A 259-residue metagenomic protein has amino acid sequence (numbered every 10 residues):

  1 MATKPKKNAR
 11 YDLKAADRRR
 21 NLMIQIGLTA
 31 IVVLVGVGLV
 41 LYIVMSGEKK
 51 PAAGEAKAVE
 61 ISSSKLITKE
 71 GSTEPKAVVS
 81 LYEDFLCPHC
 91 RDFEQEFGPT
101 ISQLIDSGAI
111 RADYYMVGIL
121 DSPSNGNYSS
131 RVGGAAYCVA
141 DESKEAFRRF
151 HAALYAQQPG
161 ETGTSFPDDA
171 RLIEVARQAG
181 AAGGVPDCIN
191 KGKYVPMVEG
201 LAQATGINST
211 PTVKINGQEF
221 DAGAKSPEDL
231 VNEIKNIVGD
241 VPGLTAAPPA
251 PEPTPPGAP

Functional and structural regions predicted by a protein language model:
A2-M45, E174-P259: C-terminal cap of thioredoxin/glutaredoxin-like
G38-V59: C-terminal region of N-terminal signal peptides and the immediate post-cleavage residues of exported proteins
E60-A77: A short beta-strand-turn-helix
P75, F85, R91-F166: Structural alpha/beta surface segment adjacent to cysteine/selenocysteine redox centers across thiol/disulfide enzymes
V79-L81: N-terminal pre-triad scaffold of radical SAM enzymes
E83-L86, S209: Short pre-active-site segment immediately N-terminal to redox-active cysteine/selenocysteine motifs in thiol-based
P88-R91, D187-I189: Sequence contexts marking disulfide-bonded cysteines in secreted/extracellular proteins
